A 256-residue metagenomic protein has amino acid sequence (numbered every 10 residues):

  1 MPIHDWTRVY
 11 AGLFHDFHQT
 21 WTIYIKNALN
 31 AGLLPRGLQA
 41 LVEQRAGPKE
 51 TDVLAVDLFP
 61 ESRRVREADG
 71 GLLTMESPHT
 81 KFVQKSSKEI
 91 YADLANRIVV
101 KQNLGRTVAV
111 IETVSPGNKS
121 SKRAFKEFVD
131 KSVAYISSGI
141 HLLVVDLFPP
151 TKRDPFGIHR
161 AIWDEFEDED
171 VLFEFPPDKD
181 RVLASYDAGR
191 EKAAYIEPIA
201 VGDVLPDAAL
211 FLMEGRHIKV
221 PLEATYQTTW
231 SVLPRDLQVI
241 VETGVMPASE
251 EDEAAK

Functional and structural regions predicted by a protein language model:
M1-K256: Gly/Pro/Ser/Thr-rich low-complexity, intrinsically disordered segments predominantly at protein N-termini
